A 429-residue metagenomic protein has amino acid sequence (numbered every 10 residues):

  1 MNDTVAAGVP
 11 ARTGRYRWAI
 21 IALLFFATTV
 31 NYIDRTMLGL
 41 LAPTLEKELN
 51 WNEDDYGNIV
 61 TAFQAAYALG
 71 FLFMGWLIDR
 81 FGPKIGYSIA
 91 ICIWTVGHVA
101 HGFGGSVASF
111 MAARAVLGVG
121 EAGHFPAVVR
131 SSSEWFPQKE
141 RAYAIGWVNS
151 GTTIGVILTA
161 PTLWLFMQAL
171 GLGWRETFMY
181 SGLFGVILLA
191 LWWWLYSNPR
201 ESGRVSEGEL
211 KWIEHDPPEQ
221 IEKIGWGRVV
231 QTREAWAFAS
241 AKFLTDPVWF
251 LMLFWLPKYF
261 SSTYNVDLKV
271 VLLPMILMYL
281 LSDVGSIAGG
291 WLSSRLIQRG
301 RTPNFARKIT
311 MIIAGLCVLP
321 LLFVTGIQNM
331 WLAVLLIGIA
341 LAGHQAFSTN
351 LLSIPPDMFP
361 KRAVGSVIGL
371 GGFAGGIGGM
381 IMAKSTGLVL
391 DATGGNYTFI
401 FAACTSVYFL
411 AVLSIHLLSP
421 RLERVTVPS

Functional and structural regions predicted by a protein language model:
L38-G39, T232-G289, H344-L352, M382-A383: Extracytoplasmic gate region of multi-pass secondary transporters
N50, G82, F103-S109, G120 (+4 more regions): Helix-breaking motifs and short loop linkers at transmembrane-helix boundaries and internal kinks in secondary membrane
T61-W76, I276-G289: Central cavity-lining transmembrane alpha-helices of secondary-active solute carriers, predominantly the Major
L69-A108: Conserved MFS/SLC helix-loop-helix module at the cytosolic interface between two early adjacent transmembrane helices
C92-G105, I312-Q328: C-terminal ends and interior cores of transmembrane alpha-helices in multi-pass membrane transporters/permeases
A113-T153: Cytoplasmic helix-loop-helix junction between adjacent transmembrane helices in 12-TM secondary transporters
A142-Q168, S282-S286, G372-M382: Glycine-rich segments within core transmembrane alpha-helices of 12-TM secondary carriers
V148-R200: Helix-loop-helix hairpin linking two adjacent transmembrane segments in secondary transporters
